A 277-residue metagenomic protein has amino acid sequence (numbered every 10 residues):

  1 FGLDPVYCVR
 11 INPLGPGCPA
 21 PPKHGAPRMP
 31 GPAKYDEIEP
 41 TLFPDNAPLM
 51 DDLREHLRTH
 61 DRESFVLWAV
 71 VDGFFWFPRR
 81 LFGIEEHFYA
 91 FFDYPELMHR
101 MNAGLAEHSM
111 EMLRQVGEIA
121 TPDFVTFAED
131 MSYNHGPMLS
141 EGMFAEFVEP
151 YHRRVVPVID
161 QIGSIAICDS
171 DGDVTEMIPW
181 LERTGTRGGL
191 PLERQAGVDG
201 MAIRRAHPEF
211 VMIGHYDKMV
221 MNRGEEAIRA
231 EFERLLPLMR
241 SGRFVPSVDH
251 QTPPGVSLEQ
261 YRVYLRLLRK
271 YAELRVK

Functional and structural regions predicted by a protein language model:
G2-L49, T59-W68: A contiguous, low-structure linker/loop signature
E39-K277: Active-site loop segments of alpha/beta catalytic cores
